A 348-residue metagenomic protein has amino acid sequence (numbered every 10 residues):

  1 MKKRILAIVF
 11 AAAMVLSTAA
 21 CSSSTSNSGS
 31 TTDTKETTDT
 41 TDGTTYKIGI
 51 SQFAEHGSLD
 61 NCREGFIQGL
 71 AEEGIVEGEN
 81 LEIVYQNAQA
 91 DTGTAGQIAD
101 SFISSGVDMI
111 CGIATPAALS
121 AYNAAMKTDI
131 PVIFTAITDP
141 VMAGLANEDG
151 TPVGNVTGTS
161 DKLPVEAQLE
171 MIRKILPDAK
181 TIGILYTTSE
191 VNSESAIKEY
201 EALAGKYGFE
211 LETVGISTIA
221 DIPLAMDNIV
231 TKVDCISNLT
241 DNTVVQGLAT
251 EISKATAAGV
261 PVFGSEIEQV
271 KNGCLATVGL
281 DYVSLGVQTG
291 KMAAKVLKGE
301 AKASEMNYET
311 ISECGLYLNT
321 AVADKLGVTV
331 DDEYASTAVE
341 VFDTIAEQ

Functional and structural regions predicted by a protein language model:
K2-S24: Sec-dependent N-terminal signal peptides of Gram-positive bacterial secreted proteins and lipoproteins
A19-T38: Bacterial lipoprotein signal-peptidase II cleavage site
D42, D139-T181, L280-A301: Hydrophobic alpha-helical segments within soluble ligand-binding/sensing domains
Y46-E73, V84-G93, S189-S193, N242-Q246: Extracytoplasmic "Venus flytrap"
I48, F66, T157-A204, N307-A323: An alpha-beta-alpha
V84-N147, D241-F263: Beta-alpha junction/loop-to-helix N-cap segments that form part of ligand/metal-binding clefts
V191-E266: Pocket-lining segment of extracytoplasmic ligand-binding domains
K295-Q348: Hinge/cleft segment of the Venus flytrap/periplasmic-binding protein
